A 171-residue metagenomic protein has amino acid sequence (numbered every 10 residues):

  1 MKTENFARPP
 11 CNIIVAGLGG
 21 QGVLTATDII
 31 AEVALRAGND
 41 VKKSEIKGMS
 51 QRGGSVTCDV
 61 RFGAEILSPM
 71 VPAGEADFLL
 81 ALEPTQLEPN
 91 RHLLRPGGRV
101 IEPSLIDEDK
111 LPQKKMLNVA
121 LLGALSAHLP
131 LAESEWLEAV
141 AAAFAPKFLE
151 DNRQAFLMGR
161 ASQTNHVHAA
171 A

Functional and structural regions predicted by a protein language model:
K2-A171: Active-site cofactor/cluster-binding pocket
